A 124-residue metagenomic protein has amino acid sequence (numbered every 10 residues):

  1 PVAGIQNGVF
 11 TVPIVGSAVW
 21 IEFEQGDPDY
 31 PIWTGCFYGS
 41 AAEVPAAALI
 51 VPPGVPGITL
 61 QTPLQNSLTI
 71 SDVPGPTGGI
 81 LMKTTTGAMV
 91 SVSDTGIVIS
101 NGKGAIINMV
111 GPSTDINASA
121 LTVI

Functional and structural regions predicted by a protein language model:
P1-V110, I124: Hydrophobic packing positions characteristic of elongated beta-solenoid/beta-helix-type spike/fiber shafts
S119-V123: Short, low-complexity, Pro/Ser/Thr/Gly-rich segments in the mature regions of secreted, periplasmic
